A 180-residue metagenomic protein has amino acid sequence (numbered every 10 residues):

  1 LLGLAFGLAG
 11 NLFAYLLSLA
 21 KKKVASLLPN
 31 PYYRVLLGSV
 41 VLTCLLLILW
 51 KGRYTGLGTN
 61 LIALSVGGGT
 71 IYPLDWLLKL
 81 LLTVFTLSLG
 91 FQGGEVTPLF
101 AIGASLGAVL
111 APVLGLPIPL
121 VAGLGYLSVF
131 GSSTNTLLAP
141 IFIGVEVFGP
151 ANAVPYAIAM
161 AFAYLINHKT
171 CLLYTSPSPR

Functional and structural regions predicted by a protein language model:
F6-F13, L17: A conserved active-site cap/scaffold subdomain adjacent to cofactor or substrate pockets
Y15-K23, P140, A161, L165: Membrane-spanning helices that line or support transport/gating and their immediate boundary helices in channels
L19-A108: Helix-loop-helix hairpins and the membrane-proximal interhelical loops of multi-pass alpha-helical transport proteins
W76-L81, L116-V129, I141: Alpha-helical transmembrane segments of multi-pass membrane proteins
T97-L99, G131-F142: Proline/glycine-anchored alpha-helix kink/cap motifs
P119, G149-A159: Loop-to-transmembrane alpha-helix initiation sites
Y174-P179: Conserved small/polar residues in nucleotide/adenosyl-binding loops
